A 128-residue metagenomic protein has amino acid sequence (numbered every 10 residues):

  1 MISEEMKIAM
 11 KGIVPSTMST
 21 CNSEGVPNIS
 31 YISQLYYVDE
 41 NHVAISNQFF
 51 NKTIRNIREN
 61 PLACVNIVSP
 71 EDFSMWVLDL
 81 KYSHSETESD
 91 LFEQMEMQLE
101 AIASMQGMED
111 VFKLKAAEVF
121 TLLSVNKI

Functional and structural regions predicted by a protein language model:
M1-I128: Binding-site signature for planar aromatic cofactors or substrates
